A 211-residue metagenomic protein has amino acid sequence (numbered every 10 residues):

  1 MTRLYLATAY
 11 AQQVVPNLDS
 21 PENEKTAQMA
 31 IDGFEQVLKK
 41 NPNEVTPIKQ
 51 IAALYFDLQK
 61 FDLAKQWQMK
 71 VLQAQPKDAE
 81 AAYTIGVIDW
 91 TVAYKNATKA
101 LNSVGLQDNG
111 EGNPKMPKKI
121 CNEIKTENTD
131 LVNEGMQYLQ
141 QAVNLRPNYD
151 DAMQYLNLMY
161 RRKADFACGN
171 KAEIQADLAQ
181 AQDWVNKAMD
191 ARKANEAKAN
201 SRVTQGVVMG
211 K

Functional and structural regions predicted by a protein language model:
A9-Q36, D57, I88-Q141, R162-D190: Short coil/linker segments at helix-helix boundaries
A53, A197-K211: Helical anchoring/docking segments at protein termini
Y83, D150-M159: Amphipathic alpha-helical protein-interaction segments enriched in hydrophobic
